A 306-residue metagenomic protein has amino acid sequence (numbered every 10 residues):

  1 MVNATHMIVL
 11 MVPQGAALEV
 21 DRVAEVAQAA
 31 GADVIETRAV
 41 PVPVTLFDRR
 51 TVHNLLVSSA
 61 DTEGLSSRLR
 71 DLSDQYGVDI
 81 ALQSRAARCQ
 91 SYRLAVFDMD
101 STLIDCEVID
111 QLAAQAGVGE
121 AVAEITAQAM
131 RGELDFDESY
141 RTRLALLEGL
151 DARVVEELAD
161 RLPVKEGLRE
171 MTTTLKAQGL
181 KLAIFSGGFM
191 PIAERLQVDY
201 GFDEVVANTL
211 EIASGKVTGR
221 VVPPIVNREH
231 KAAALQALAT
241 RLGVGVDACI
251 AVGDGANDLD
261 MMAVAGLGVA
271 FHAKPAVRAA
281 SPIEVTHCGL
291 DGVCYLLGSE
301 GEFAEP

Functional and structural regions predicted by a protein language model:
M1-F97, E305: Non-catalytic pre-domain segments flanking phosphatase-related domains
M1-V2, S67, G149, V154-L267 (+1 more regions): C-terminal cap/substrate-recognition subdomain and adjoining C-terminal extension of metal-dependent phosphatase-like
E25, A29, S67, D71 (+7 more regions): Charged/polar, solvent-exposed surface patches and flexible loops
A30-G31, S73, A116, Y200 (+1 more regions): A broad structural signal for alpha-helix termini and local helix breaks/kinks
E36, V44-L56, A86-Q90, T102-L210 (+2 more regions): Alpha-helical substrate-recognition element adjacent to the catalytic core
Y92-V108, N257, M262: Asp-based phosphoryl-transfer active-site loop
R93-A95, A127, C249: Residue-level marker of motif borders
